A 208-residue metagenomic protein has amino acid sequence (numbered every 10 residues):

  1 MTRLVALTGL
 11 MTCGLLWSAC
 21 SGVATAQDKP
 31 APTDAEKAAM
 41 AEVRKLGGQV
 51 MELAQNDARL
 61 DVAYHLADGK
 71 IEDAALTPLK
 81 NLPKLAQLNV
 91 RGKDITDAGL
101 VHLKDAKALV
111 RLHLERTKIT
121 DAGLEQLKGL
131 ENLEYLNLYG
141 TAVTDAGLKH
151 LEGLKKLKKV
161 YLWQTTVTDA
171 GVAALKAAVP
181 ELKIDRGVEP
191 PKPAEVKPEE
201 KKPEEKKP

Functional and structural regions predicted by a protein language model:
M1-A6: Positively charged n-region of N-terminal signal peptides that target proteins for export
T8-A19: Bacterial N-terminal signal peptides
S18, A24-D28: Boundary at the C-terminal end of the N-terminal hydrophobic targeting segment
Q27-D34, A54-N56, P190-P208: Compositionally biased, proline/threonine/alanine/serine-rich low-complexity intrinsically disordered stretches
K29, K45-A146, H150-V167, A173 (+1 more regions): Concave beta-strand-loop units of leucine-rich repeat
A35-V43: Short amphipathic alpha-helix segments
